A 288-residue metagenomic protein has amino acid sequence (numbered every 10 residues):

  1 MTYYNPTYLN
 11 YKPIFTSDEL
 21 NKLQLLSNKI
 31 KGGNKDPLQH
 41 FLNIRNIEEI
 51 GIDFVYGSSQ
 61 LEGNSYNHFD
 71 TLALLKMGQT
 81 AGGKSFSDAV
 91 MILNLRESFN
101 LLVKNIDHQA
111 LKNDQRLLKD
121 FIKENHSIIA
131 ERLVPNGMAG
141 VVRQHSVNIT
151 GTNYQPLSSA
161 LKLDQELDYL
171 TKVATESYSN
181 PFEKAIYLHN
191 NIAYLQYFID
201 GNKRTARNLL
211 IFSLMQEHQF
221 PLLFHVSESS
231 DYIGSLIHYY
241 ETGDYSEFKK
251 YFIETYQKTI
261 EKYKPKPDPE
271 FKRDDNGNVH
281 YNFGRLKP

Functional and structural regions predicted by a protein language model:
M1-P288: FIC/Doc superfamily catalytic core
